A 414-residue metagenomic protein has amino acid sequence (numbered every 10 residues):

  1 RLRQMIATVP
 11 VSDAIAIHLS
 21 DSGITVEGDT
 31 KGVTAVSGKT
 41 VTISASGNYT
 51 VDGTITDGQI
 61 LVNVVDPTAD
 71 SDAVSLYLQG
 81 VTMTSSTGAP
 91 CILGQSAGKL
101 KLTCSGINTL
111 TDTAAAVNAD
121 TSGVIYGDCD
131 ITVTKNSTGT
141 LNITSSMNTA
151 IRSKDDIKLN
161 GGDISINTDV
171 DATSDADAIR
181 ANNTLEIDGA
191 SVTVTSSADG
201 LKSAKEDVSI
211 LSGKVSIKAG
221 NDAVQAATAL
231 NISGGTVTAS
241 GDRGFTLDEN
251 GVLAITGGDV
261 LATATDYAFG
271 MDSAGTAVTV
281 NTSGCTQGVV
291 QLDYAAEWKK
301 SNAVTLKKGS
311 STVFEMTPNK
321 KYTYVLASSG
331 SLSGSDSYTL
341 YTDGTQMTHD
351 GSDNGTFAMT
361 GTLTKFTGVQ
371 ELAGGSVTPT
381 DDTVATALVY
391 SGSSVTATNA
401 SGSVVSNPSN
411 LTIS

Functional and structural regions predicted by a protein language model:
R1-S414: A composition-driven surface/loop motif
